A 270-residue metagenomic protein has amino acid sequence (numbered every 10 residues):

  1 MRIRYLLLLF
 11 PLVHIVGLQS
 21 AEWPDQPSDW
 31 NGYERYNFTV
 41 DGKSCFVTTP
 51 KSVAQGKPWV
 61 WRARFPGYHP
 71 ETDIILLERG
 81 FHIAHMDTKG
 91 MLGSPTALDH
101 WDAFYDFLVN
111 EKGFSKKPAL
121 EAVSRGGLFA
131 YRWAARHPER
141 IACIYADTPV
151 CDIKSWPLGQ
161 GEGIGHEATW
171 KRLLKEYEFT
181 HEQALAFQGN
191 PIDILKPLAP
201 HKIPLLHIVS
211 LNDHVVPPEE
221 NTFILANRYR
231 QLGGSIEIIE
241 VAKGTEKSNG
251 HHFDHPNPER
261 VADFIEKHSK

Functional and structural regions predicted by a protein language model:
A21-Q55: N-terminal cap/lid segment of alpha/beta-hydrolase-fold proteins
T48, E220-K270: C-terminal catalytic histidine-bearing segment of alpha/beta-hydrolase fold enzymes
Y68-A84: Short amphipathic alpha-helix adjacent to the substrate-entry channel of hydrolases
L92-G113, R132: Alpha/beta-hydrolase active-site loop
K112-S124: Alpha/beta-hydrolase fold nucleophile elbow
A122-R132: Glycine-rich nucleophile elbow surrounding the catalytic serine of serine-hydrolase chemistry
R132-H181: Hydrolase active-site cap/lid region
G163-F223, N227-R230: The feature captures the conserved acid-bearing segment of alpha/beta-hydrolase catalytic domains
